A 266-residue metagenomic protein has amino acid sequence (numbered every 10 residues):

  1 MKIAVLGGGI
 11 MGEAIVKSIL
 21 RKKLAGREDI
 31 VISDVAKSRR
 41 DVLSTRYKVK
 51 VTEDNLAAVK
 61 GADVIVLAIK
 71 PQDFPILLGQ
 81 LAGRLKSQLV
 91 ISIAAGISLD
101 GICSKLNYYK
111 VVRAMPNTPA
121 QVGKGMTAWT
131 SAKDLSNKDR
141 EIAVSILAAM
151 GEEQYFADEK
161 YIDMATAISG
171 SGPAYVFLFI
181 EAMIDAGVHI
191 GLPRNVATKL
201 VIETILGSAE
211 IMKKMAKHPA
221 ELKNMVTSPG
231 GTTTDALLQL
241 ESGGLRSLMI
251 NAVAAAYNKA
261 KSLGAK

Functional and structural regions predicted by a protein language model:
M1-R46, K50-E53, K60, K105 (+2 more regions): NAD(P)+-binding Rossmann beta1-loop-alpha1 motif at the extreme N-terminus of oxidoreductases
I30, A58, P193-L200, L222 (+1 more regions): Small-residue helix-packing motif on alpha-helices
K37, R46-Y47, N55-K60, V64-W129 (+1 more regions): Rossmann-like NAD(P)(H) cofactor-binding subdomain of soluble oxidoreductases
K105-K110, M126-M164, F177-K214: Internal alpha-helical scaffold of NAD(P)-dependent oxidoreductase catalytic cores
V111, I162-A167, P219-N224: Short pre-catalytic strand/loop immediately N-terminal to key active-site residues, enriched for Gly-Thr
I202-K266: NAD(P)-dependent Rossmann-like dehydrogenase/reductase catalytic/cofactor-binding core
